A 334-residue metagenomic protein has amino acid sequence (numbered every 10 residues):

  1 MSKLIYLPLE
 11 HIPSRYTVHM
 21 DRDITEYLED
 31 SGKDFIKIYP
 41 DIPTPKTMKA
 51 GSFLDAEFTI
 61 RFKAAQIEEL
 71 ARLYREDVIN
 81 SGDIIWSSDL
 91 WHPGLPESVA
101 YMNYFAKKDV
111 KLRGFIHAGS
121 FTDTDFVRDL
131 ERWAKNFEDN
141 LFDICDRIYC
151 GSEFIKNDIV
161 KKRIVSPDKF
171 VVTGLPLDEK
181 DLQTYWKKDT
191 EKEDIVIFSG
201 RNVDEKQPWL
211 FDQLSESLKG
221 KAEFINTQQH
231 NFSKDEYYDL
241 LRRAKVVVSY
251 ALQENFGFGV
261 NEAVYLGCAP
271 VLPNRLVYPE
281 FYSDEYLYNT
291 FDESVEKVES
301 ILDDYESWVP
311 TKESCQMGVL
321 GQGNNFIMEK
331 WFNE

Functional and structural regions predicted by a protein language model:
M1-E97: N-terminal pre-catalytic "stem/leader" segment of glycosyltransferase-like enzymes
R128-I148: Membrane-proximal helix-turn-helix segments that form the acceptor-binding/catalytic region of lipid-linked
D143-T184: Donor nucleotide-sugar binding/catalytic pocket of nucleotide-sugar-dependent glycosyltransferases
L177, D181-K219: Conserved donor-binding/catalytic core segment of Leloir-type glycosyltransferases
A251-L252: Aromatic "clamp/platform" in nucleotide-sugar-dependent glycosyltransferases that forms part of the donor/acceptor
A269-L272: Short hydrophobic beta-strand element within catalytic cores of glycosyltransferases and related nucleotide-activated
P279-I301: Change "using UDP/GDP/dTDP sugars" to "using nucleotide sugars
D292-E293, D303-E334: A charged, aromatic-enriched C-terminal amphipathic alpha-helix characteristic of glycosyltransferases across folds
